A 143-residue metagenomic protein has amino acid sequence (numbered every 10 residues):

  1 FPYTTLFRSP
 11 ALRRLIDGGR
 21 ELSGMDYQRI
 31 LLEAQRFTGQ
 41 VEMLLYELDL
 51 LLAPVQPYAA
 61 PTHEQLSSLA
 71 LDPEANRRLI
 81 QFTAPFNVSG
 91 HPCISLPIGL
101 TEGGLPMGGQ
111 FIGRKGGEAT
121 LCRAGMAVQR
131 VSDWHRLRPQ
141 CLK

Functional and structural regions predicted by a protein language model:
T4, E33, L44, V128-H135: Change "in soluble alpha/beta enzymes" to "in soluble alpha/beta proteins
T4-T38, E42, P92-L105: Short helix-loop capping/hinge segments that flank enzyme active sites or metal/cofactor-binding pockets
Q28, V88-K143: Structural helix-boundary/capping segments
R29, A60-I80: Short, surface-exposed loop/helix-turn segments at secondary-structure junctions that function as lids/hinges flanking
Q40-M43, P73-L96: Small-aliphatic-rich amphipathic alpha-helix that forms the alpha element of a beta-alpha
L48: An anion/phosphate-binding loop that grips the pyrophosphate of nucleotide cofactors and donors
Q56: Short glycine-/small-residue-rich Rossmann-like dinucleotide-binding loops
